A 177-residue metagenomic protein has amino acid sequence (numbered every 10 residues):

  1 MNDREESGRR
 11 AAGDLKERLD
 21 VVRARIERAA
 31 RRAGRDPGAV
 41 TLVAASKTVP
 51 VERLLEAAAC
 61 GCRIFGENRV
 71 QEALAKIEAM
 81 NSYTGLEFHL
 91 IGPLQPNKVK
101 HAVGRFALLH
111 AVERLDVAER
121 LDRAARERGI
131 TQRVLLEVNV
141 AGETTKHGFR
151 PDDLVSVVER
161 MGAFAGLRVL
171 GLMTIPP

Functional and structural regions predicted by a protein language model:
N2-P177: Conserved alpha/beta-domain cores
